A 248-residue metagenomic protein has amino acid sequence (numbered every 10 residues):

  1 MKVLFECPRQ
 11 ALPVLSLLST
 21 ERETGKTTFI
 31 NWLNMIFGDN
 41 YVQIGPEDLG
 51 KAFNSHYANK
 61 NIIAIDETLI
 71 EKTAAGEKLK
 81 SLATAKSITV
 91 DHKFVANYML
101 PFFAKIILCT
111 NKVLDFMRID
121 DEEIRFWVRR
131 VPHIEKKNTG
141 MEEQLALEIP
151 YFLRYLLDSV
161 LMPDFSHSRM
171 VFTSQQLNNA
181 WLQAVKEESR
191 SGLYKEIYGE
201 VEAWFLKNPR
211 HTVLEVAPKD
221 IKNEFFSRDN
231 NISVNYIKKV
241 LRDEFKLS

Functional and structural regions predicted by a protein language model:
M1-A64, W127-R130, L156-L157, I221-K222: P-loop NTPase catalytic core of nucleic-acid-dependent motor ATPases
E6, Q10-L18, G38-V42, E148-S191: Phosphate-handling catalytic cores of nucleic-acid transaction enzymes
L18, F165-S248: DNA transaction DNA-binding modules
F53-A58, D91-C109: AAA+/SF3 P-loop NTPase mechanochemical coupling elements
A58-N61, A85, F102-K105, D121-W127: Short glycine-/polar-rich loops that comprise or flank the Walker A/P-loop and associated switch/sensor motifs
N61-A83, F116-E122: Conserved AAA+/SF3 P-loop NTPase catalytic/coupling segment centered on the Walker-B
G76-Y98: Conserved catalytic/switch belt of AAA+ P-loop NTPases
R118-K136: A short helix-turn-beta junction within AAA+ P-loop NTPase domains corresponding to the substrate/partner-engaging
